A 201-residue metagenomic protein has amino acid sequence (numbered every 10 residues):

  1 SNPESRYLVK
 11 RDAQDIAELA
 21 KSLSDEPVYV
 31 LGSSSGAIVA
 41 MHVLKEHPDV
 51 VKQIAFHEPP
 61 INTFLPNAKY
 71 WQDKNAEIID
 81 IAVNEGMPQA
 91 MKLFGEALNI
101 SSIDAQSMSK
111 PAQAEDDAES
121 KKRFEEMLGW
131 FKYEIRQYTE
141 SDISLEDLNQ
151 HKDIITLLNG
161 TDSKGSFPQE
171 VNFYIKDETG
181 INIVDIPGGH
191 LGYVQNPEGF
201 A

Functional and structural regions predicted by a protein language model:
S1-Y29: Active-site loop/oxyanion-hole signature of alpha/beta-hydrolase fold enzymes
L8-I16, A37, P168, Y193: Conserved donor sugar-nucleotide recognition element shared by glycan-biosynthetic enzymes
A13, A17, M91, P197-A201: Short, amphipathic alpha-helical "lid/cap" segments that border enzyme active or binding sites
A20, V43-L44, K176: A conserved amphipathic alpha-helix that caps or lines the catalytic cleft of carbohydrate- and lipid-modifying enzymes
E26-L65: Conserved hydrolase catalytic core segment
F56, P60-G86: A catalytic-pocket lid/entrance helix-loop region that shapes and gates access to the active site across common
A76, I81-Y174, E178-N182: Alpha/beta-hydrolase
E178-A201: Catalytic active-site module of serine/aspartate enzymes centered on a nucleophile-bearing elbow/loop
